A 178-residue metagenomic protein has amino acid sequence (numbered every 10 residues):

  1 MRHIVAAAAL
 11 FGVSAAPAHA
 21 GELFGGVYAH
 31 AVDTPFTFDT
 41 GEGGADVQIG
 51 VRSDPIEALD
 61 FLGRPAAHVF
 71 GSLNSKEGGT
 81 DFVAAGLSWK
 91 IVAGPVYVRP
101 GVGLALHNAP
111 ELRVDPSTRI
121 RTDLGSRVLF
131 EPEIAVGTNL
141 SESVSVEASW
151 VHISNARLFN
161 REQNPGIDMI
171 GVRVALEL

Functional and structural regions predicted by a protein language model:
M1-G21: Cleavable N-terminal export/targeting peptides
A18-G21, D54-P65, V92-V98, S143: Short loop/turn motifs that connect adjacent beta-strands in outer-membrane beta-barrel proteins
L23-P35, R64-S75, I153: Transmembrane beta-strand segments that form the barrel wall of outer-membrane beta-barrel proteins
L23-V27, I49, A67-G71, V98-V102 (+3 more regions): Membrane-embedded beta-strand positions of outer-membrane beta-barrel proteins
V27-H30, R99-E133, G137: Outer-membrane beta-barrel translocator/channel fold
F36-A45, S72-F82, A93-G94, F159-N164: Solvent-exposed loop/turn segments connecting transmembrane beta-strands in outer-membrane beta-barrel proteins
V51-P55, W89-I91, T138, L176-L178: Residue-level signature of outer-membrane beta-barrel architecture
G166-L178: Outer-membrane beta-barrel "beta-signal"
